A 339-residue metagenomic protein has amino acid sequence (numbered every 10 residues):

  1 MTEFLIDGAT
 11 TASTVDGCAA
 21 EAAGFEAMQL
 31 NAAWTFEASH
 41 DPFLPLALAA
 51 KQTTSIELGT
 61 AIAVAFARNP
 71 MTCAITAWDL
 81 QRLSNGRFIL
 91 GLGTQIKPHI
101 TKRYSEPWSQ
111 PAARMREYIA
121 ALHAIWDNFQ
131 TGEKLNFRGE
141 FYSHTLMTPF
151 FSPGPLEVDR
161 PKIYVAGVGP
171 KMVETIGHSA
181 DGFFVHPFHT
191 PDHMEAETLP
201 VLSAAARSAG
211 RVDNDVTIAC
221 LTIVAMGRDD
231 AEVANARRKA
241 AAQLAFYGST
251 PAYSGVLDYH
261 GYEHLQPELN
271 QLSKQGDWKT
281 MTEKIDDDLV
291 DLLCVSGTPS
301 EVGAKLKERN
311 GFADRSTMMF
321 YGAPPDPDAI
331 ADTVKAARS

Functional and structural regions predicted by a protein language model:
M1-S339: Active-site-adjacent structural elements that line small-molecule/cofactor binding pockets in enzymes
